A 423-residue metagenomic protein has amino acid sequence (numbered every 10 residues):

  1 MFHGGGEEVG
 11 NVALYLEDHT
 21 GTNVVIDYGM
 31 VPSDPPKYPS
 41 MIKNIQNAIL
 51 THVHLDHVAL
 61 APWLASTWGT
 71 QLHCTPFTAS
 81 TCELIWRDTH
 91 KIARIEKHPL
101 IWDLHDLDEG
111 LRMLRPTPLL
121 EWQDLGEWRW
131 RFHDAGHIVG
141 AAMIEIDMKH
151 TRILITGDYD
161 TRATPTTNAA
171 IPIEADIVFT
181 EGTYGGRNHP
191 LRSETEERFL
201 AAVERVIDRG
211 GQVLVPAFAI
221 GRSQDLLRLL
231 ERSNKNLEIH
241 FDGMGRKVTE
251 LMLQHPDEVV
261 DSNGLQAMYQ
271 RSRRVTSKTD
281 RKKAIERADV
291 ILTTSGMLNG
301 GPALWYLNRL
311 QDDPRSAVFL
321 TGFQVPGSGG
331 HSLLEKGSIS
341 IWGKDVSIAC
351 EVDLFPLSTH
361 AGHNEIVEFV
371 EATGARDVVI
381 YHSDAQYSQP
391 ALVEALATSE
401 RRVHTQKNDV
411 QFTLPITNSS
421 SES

Functional and structural regions predicted by a protein language model:
M1-K43, P116-N168, K282-K283, V290 (+3 more regions): Core dinuclear metal-dependent hydrolase active-site scaffold
G6-N11, Y15-T70, C74-L114, T161-T167 (+2 more regions): Pre-active-site segment of Zn-dependent metallo-hydrolases
I26-G29, I45-D56, L60-A61, L72-P76 (+10 more regions): Active-site neighborhood of phospho(di)ester-bond hydrolases with catalytic His/Asp-centered motifs
E83-I138, D257-R287: Metallo-beta-lactamase
G136-A141, K149-D176, E181-Y184, N188-P190 (+2 more regions): Active-site-proximal loop/helix segments of hydrolase catalytic cores
R162-D242, A317, S340-H404: Cap/insert and terminal regions of metallo-dependent hydrolase folds
L200-T321, P326, Y381: Hard-cation-handling environments
G243-P256, V318-L357, R402-E422: Short, flexible loop segments at boundaries between secondary-structure elements
